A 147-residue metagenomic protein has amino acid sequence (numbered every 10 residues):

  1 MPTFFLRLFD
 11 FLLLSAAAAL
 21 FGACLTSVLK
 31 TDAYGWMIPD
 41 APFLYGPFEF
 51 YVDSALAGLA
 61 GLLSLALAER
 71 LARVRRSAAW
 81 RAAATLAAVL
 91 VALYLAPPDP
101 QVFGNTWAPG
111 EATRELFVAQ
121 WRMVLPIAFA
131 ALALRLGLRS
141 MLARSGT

Functional and structural regions predicted by a protein language model:
M1-F21, L136-A143: Cytosolic juxtamembrane helix and N-cap/initiation of the first transmembrane helix
P2, L6-L14, V52-L56, W80-T85 (+2 more regions): Alpha-helical transmembrane segments of integral membrane proteins
A18-T26, T85-D99: Aromatic-anchored segments of alpha-helical transmembrane domains
K30-V52, Y94-M123: Interfacial non-cytosolic loop connecting adjacent transmembrane helices
E49-A66: Core segments of alpha-helical transmembrane spans in multipass integral membrane proteins
L62-L95: Loop-to-transmembrane helix junctions at the membrane interface
L67-R73, A96-P97, A133-L142: Structural signal for the C-terminal ends of transmembrane alpha-helices and the immediately following loop
Q120-T147: Membrane-water interface at the C-terminal end of transmembrane alpha helices
